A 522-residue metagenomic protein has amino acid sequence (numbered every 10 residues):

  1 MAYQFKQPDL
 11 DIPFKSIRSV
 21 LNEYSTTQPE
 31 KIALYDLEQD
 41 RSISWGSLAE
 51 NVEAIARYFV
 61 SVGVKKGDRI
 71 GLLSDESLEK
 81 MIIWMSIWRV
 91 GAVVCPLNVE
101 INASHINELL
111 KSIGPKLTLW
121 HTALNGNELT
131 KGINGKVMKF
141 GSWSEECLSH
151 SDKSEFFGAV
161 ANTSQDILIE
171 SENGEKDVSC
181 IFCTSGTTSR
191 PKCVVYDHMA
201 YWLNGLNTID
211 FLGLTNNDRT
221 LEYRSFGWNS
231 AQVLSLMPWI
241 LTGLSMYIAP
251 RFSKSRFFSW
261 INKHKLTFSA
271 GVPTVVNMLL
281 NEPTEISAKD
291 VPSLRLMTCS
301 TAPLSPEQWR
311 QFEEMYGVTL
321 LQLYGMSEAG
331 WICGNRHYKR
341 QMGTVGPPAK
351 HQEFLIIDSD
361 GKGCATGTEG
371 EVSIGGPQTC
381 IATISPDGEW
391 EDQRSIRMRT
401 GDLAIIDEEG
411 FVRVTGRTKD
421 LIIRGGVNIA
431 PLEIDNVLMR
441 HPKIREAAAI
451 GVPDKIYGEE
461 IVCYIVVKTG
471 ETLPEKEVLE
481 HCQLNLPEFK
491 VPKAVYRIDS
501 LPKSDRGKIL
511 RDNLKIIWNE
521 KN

Functional and structural regions predicted by a protein language model:
P29-E30, S144, S154, G158-C183 (+2 more regions): Conserved pre-ATP/AMP-binding loop-to-beta segment of ANL
A33-S77, M81-M85, N102-N107, K111 (+1 more regions): Conserved AMP-binding/adenylate-forming core of the ANL superfamily
S42-G46, E170-E172, S179-L203: Conserved AMP-binding A3 loop
S61-V62, M85, R89-A159, L168 (+1 more regions): Structural core segment of the AMP-binding/adenylate-forming
V99-I101, W120, S269, G376 (+5 more regions): AMP-binding/adenylate-forming catalytic core of the ANL superfamily
W202-R219, F226-F268, E282-P283: Conserved AMP-binding/adenylation subdomain of ANL enzymes
L266-G271, N281-M342, E353: Gly/Ser/Thr-rich phosphate-binding loop
P347-H351, K362-S395, I429: Conserved ATP/PPi-binding loop(s) of AMP-dependent carboxylate-activating enzymes
